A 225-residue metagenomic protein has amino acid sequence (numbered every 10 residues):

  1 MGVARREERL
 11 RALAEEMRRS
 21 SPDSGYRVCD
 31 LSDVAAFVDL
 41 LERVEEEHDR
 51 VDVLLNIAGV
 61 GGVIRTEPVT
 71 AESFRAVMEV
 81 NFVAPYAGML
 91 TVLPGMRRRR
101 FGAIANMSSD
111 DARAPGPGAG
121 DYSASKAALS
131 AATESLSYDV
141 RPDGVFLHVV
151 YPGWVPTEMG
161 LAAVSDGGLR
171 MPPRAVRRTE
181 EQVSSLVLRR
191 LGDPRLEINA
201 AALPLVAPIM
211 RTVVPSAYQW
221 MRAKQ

Functional and structural regions predicted by a protein language model:
M1-A12: Conserved glycine-rich Rossmann-like NAD(P)H-binding loop of the short-chain dehydrogenase/reductase
V28-D39, A71: The beta1-alpha1 cofactor-binding region of Rossmann-like NAD(H)/NADP(H)-dependent oxidoreductases
I57-G62: Conserved NAD(P)H cofactor-binding loop of Rossmann-fold oxidoreductase domains
R65-T66, T70-R75: Substrate-binding pocket helix/loop in short-chain dehydrogenase/reductase
M89, S125: Active-site helix of classical SDR
S109: Residue(s) in the substrate-gating loop at a strand-loop-helix junction that position the organic substrate next
V149, R170-A207: C-terminal helical subdomain
